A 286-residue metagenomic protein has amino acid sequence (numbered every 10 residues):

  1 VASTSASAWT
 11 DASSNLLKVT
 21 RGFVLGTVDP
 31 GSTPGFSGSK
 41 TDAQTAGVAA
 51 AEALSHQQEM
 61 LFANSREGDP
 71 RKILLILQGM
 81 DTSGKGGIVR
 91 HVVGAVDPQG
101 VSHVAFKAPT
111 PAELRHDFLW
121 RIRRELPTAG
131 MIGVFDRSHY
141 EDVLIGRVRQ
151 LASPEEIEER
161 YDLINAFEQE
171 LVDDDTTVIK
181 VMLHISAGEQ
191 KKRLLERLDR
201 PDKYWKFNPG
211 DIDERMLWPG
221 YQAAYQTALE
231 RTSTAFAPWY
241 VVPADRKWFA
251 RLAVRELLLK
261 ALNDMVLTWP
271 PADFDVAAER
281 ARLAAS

Functional and structural regions predicted by a protein language model:
V1-A53: Charged, amphipathic alpha-helical linker segments immediately N-terminal to NTP-binding catalytic cores
G35-A49, V101-Y161: Conserved nucleotide-sensing/catalytic segment adjacent to the nucleotide-binding pocket in NTP-handling enzymes
H56-R66: Pre-Walker A adenine-sensing motif
G68-L75, G130, A237-P238: Pre-Walker A (Motif I) flank of P-loop NTPase domains
I76-V93: Glycine-rich phosphate-binding P-loop
K85, A112-R115, E141-R147, A187-L194 (+2 more regions): Switch/connector loops and helix/strand junctions flanking conserved nucleotide-binding motifs in nucleotide-processing
I145-L163, L171-A223, P270-A277, A284: A glycine- and Lys/Arg-enriched "phosphate-lid" helix/loop adjacent to the NTP-binding pocket of small-molecule kinases
A223-Q226, E230-S286: NTP-dependent small-molecule kinase module
